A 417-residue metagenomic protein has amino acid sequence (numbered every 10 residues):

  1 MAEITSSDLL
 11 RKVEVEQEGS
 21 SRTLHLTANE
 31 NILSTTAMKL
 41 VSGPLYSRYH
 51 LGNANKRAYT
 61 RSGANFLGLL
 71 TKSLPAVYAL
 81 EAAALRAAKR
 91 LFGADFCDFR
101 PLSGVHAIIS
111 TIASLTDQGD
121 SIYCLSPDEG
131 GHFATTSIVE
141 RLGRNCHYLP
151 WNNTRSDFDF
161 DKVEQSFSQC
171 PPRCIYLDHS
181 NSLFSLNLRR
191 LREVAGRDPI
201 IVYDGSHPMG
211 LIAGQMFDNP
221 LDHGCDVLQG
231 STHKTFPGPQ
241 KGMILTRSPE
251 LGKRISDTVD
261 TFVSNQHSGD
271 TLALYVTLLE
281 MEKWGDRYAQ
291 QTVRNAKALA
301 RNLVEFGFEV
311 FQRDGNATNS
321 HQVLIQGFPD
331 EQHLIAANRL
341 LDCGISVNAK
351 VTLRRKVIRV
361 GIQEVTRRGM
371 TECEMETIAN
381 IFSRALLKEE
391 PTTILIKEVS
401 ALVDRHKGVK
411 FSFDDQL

Functional and structural regions predicted by a protein language model:
M1-G68, K72-A83, D404, F411-L417: N-terminal glycine-rich, Lys/His-bearing helix-loop that initiates the first secondary-structure elements of many
E16-R22, Y49-H50, L251-S256, T271 (+4 more regions): Short acidic (Asp/Glu) and glycine-rich catalytic loops that position anionic groups and cofactors
L26-E30, Q322-F328, T366-R367: Short, well-ordered beta-strand elements within core beta-sheets of diverse protein domains
L51-N55, F96, S268, G285-Q291 (+5 more regions): Flexible, glycine/charged-enriched surface loops at secondary-structure junctions
L74-A79, A83-F306, R355-I358, I362-Q363 (+1 more regions): Conserved PLP-enzyme active-site core in the AAT-like
R86, R294, R354-L417: PLP-dependent enzyme catalytic core of the Aspartate aminotransferase-like
V227-K241, Q332, A336-V347: Phosphate/diphosphate-binding loops
L278, A289, V293-A337, C343-I358 (+1 more regions): Conserved small-domain helix->loop->beta segment predominantly found in fold-type I
